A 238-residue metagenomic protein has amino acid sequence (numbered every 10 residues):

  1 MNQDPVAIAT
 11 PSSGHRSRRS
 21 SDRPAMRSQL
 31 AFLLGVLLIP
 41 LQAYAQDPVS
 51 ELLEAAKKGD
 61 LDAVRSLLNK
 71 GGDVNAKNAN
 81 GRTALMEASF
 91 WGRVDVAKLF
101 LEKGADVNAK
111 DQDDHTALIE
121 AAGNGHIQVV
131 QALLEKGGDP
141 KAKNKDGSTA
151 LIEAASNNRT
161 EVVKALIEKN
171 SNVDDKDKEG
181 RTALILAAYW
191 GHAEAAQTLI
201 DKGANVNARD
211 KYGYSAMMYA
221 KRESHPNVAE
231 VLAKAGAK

Functional and structural regions predicted by a protein language model:
A31-P40: Bacterial N-terminal signal peptides
A45-E87, W91: N-terminal segments that cap or nucleate solenoid repeat domains
E54-G59, E87-R93, E120-H126, E153-R159 (+2 more regions): Ankyrin repeat A-helix N-terminal signature
D60-L68, R93-L101, H126-L134, R159-I167 (+2 more regions): Ankyrin repeat structural motif
V206-K238: Leucine-rich solenoid repeat scaffolds
